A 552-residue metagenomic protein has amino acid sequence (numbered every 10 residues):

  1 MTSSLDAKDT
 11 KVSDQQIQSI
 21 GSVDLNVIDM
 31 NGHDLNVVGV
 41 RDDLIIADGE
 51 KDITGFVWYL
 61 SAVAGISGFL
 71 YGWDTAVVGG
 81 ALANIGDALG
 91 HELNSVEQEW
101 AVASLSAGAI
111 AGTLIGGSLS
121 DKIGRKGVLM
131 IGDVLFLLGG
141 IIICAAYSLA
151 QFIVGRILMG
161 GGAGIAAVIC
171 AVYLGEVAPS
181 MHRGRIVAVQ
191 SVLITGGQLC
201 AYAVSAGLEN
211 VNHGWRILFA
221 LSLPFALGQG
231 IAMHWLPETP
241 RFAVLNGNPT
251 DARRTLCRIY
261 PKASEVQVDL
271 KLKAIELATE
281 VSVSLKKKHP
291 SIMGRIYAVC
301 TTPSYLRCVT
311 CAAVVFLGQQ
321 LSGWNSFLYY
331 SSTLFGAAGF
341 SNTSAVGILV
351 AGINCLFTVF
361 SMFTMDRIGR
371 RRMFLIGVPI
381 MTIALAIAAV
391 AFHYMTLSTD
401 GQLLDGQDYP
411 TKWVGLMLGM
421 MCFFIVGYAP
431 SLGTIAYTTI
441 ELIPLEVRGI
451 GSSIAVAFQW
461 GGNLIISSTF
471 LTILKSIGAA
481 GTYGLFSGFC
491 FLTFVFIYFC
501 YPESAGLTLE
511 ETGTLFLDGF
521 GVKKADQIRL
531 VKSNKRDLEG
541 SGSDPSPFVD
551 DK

Functional and structural regions predicted by a protein language model:
T2-C257, L270, V283-K552: Transmembrane-helix signature of 12-pass secondary carriers
C257-A263: The Skp1-binding helix-loop-helix core of N-terminal F-box domains in SCF E3 ubiquitin ligase adaptors
E265-E280: Short, well-structured alpha-helical segments
